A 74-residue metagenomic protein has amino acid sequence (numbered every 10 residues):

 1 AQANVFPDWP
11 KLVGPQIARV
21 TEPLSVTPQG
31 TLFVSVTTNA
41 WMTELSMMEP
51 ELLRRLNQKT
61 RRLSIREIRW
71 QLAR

Functional and structural regions predicted by a protein language model:
A1-R74: Contiguous, often N-terminal, cationic amphipathic patches that form binding interfaces
